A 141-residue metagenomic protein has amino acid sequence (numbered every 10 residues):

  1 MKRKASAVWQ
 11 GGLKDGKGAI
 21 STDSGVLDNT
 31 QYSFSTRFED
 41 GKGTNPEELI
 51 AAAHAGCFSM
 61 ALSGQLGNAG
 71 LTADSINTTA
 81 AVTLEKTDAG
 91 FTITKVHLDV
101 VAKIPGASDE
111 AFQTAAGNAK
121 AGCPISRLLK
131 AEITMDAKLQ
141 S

Functional and structural regions predicted by a protein language model:
M1-A52, S59-S141: Extended beta-strand/beta-hairpin segments
